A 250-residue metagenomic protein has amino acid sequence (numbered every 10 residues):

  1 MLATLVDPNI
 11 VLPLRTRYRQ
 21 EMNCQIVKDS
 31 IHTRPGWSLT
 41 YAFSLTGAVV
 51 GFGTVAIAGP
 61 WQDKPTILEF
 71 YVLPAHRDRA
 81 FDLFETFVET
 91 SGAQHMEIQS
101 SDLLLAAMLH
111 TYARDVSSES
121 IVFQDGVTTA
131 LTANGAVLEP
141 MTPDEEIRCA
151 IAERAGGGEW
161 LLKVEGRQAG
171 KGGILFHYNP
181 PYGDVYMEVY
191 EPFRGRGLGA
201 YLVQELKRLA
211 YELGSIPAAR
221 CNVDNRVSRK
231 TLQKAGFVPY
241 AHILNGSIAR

Functional and structural regions predicted by a protein language model:
M1-V27, S117-E159: Short amphipathic alpha-helix that is part of the acyltransferase structural core
I26-T86, G172-D184, E188-E191: Conserved donor-binding loop and adjoining core beta-sheet/short helix segment in diverse acyl/aminoacyl transferases
T46-Q62, T129-A133, E139-P181: Acetyl-CoA-dependent GNAT
I57-P65, F70-G135, G246-S247: Acyl-donor-binding surface of acyltransferase catalytic domains
H76-E89, G195-A210, R229-K234: Conserved acetyl-CoA-binding loop-helix of GNAT-fold acetyltransferases
S91-S101, A210-C221: Conserved GNAT acetyl-CoA-binding A-motif
M108-L109, L232, F237: Conserved active-site tyrosine of GNAT-family acetyltransferases
A169, G173-A218: Glycine/small-residue-rich hydrophobic helix-like segments
